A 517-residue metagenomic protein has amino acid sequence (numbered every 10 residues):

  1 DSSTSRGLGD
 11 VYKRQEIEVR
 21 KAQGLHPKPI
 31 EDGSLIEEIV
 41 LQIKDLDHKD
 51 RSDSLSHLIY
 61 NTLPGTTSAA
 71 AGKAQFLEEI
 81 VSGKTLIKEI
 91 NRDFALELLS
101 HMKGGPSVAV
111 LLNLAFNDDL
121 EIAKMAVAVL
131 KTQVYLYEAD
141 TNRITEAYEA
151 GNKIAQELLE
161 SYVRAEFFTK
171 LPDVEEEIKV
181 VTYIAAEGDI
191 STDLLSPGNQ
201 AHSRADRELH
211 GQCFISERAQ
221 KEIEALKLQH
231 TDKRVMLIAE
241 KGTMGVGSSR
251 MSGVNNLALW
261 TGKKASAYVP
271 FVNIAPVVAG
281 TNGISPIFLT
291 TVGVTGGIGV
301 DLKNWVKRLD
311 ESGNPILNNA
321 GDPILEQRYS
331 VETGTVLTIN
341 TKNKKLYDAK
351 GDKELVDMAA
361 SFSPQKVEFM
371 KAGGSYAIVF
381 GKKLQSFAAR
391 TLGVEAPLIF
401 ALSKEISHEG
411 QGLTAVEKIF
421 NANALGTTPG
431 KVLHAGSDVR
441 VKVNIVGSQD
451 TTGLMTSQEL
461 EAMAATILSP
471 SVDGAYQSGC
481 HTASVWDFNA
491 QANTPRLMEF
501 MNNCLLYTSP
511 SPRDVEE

Functional and structural regions predicted by a protein language model:
D1-Y12, Y507-E517: Single conserved hydrophobic/aromatic residue that forms the stacking wall/gate of nucleotide- or nucleobase-binding
R6, D10-E16, G105, V356-S361: Short, 15-30-residue, compositionally biased linear elements with alpha-helical propensity or flexible coil
K13-Q42, K366-M370, S375-V379: Amphipathic alpha-helical packing elements
L25-K28, S52-T67, S82, E89-G104 (+3 more regions): Structural detector for internal amphipathic alpha-helices that build alpha-solenoid repeat scaffolds
I36-V40, T66-G83, G104-L114, L136-E146: Amphipathic alpha-helical scaffolding segments comprising HEAT/armadillo-like alpha-solenoid repeats
L41-R51, L63-P64: Terminal, compositionally biased segments used for targeting/anchoring and flexible tails
H48, L86-E89, L120-E121: Alpha-helix N-cap/helix-start positions at coil->helix boundaries
L114-A115, I122-S509, R513: Fe-S-dependent hydro-lyases/dehydratases of central metabolism
